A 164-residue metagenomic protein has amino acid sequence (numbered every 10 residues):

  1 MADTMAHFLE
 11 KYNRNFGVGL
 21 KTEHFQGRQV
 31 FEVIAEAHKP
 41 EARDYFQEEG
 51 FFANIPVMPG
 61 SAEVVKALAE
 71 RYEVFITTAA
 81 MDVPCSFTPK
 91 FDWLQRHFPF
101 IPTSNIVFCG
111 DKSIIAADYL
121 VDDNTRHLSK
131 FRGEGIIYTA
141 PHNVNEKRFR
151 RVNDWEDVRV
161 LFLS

Functional and structural regions predicted by a protein language model:
M1-E41: Active-site neighborhood of HAD-like aspartate-dependent phosphohydrolases
M5-L9, I76, V83-F87, I114-A116 (+2 more regions): Short catalytic/ligand-binding loop motif for oxyanion handling, primarily in non-cytosolic enzymes, centered on
Q47-T77, V83-T88: Short, acidic loop-to-helix structural element flanking the phosphoryl-transfer center in phosphate-processing enzymes
E73-F75, Y119, I136: A structural signal for isolated positions on well-ordered beta-strands in alpha/beta enzyme cores
F75-C85, F91, R96-I114: A short, structured active-site edge motif that brings together acidic residues
S104-R132: Conserved Lys-Pro-Asp/Glu-containing loop-to-beta segment of HAD-superfamily phosphomonoesterases, centered on
V121-W155: Acidic, Mg2+-coordinating phosphoryl-transfer loop and its flanking beta/alpha structural elements, shared across
